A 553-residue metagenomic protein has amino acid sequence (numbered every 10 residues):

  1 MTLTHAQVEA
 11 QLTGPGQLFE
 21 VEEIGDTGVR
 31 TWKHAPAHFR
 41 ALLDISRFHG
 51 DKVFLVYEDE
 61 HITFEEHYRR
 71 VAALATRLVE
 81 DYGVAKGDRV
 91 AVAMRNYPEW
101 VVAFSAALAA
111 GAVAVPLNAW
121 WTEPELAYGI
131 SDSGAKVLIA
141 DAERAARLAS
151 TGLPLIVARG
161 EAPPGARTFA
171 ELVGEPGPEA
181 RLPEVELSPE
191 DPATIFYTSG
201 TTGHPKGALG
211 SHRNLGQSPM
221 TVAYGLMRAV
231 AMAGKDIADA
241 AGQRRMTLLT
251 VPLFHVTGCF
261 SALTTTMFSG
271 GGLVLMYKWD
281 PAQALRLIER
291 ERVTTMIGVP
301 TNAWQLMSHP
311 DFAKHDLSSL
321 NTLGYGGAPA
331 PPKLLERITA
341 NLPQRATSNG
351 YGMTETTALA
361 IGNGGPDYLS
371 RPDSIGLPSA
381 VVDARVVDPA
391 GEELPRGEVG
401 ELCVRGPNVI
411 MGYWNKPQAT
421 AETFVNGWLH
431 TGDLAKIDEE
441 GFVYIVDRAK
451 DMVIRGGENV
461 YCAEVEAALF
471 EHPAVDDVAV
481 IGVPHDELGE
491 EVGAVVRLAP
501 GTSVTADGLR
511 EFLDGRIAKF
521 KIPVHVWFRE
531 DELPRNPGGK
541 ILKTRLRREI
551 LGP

Functional and structural regions predicted by a protein language model:
M1-G14, A109-G174, P500-T502: Structural core segment of the AMP-binding/adenylate-forming
T27-P36, A166-P192: Flexible, low-complexity linker/hinge segments
T31-H34, D51-A85, R89-Y97, V101-S105 (+1 more regions): Conserved AMP-binding/adenylate-forming core of the ANL superfamily
T63-E65, A193-T221: Conserved AMP-binding A3 loop
W121, L138, M296, G406 (+5 more regions): AMP-binding/adenylate-forming catalytic core of the ANL superfamily
G177-Y197, H204, A238-M246: Conserved pre-ATP/AMP-binding loop-to-beta segment of ANL
G216-M246, F254-T294, H309: Conserved AMP-binding/adenylation subdomain of ANL enzymes
F268, R290-I297, M307-S370, D383: Gly/Ser/Thr-rich phosphate-binding loop
